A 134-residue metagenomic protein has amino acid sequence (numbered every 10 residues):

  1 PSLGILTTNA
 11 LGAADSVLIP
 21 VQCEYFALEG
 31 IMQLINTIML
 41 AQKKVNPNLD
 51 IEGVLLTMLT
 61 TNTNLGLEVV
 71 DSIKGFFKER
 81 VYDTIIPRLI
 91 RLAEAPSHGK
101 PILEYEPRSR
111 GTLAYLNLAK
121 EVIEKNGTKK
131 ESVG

Functional and structural regions predicted by a protein language model:
P1-I90: Conserved catalytic-core segment of NTP-binding enzymes
S72, T128-G134: P-loop NTP-binding site
L92-E94: Catalytic histidine-centered segment of alpha/beta-hydrolase-like enzymes
P96-N117: C-terminal boundary of histidine-terminating zinc-finger modules
N117-K129: C-terminal alpha-helix
